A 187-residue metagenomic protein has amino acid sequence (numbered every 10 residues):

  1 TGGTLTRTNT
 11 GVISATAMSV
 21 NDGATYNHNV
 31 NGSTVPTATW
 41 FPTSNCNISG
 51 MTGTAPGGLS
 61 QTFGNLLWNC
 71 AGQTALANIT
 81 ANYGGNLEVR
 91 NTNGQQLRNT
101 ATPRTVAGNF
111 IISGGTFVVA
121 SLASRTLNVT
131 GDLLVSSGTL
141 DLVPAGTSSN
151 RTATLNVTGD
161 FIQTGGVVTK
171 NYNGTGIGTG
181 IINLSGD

Functional and structural regions predicted by a protein language model:
T1-N82, N86-D187: Extracellular beta-strand-rich, repetitive "passenger/adhesive" scaffolds that bind or process carbohydrates
